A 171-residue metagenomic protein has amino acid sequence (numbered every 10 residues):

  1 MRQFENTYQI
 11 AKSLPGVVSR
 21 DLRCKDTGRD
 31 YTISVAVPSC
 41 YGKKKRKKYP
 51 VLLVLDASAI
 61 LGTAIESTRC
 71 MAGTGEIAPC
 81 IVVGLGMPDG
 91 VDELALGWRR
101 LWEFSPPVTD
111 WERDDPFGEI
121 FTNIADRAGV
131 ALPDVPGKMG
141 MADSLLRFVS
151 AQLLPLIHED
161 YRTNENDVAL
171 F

Functional and structural regions predicted by a protein language model:
R2-F171: Non-catalytic cap/lid and distal C-terminal segments of serine-dependent acyl enzymes
